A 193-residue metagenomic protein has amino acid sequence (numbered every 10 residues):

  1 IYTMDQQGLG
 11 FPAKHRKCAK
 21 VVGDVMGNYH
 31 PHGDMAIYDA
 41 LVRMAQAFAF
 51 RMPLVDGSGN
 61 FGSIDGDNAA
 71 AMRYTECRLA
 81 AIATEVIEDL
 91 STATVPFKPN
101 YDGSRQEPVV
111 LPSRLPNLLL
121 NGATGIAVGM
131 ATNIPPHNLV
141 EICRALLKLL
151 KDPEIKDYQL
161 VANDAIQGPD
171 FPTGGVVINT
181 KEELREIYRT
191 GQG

Functional and structural regions predicted by a protein language model:
I1-G191: Catalytic phosphate-handling regions of large nucleic-acid enzymes and associated NTPases
